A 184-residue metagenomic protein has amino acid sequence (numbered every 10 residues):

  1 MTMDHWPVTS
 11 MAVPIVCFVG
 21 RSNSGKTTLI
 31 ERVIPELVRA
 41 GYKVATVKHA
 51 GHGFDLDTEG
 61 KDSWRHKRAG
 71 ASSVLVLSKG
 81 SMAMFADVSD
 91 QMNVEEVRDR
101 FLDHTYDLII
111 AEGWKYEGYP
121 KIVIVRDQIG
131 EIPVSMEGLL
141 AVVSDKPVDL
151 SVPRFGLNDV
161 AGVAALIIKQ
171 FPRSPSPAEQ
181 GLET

Functional and structural regions predicted by a protein language model:
M1-S10, P177-T184: Short, basic, low-complexity termini and linkers enriched in Ser/Thr/Gly/Pro that act as targeting/leader peptides
W6-H52: Walker A (P-loop) phosphate-binding motif
T9-M11, K67, F101-D103, W114 (+1 more regions): Solvent-exposed alpha-helices and their adjacent loops that cap or buttress functional pockets in soluble metabolic
I15, T46, V74-V76, K121 (+2 more regions): Conserved beta-strand scaffold positions in the cores of enzyme catalytic domains, especially in NTP/NDP-utilizing
R21, H49-A50, E59, S78-K79 (+3 more regions): Fold-independent oxyanion-binding glycine-rich loops and adjacent beta-strand/coil segments at enzyme active sites
I34-D90: N-terminal phosphate/diphosphate-binding loop that engages ATP/GTP or pyrophosphate donors across diverse enzyme folds
A86-Y116: Phosphate-binding/switch loop-helix module in NTP-utilizing enzymes
L108-S176: Phosphate/Mg2+-binding loops and adjacent switch elements in nucleotide/diphosphate-handling enzyme cores
